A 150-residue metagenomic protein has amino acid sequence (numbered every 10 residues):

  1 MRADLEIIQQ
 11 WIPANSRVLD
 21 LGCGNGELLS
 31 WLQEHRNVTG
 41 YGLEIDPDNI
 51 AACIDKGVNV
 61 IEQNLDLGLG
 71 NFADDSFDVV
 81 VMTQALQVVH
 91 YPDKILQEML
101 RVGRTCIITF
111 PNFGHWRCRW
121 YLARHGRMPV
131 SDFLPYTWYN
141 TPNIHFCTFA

Functional and structural regions predicted by a protein language model:
M1-N15: Conserved alpha-helix/loop element of class I SAM-dependent methyltransferases that forms part of the SAM/SAH-binding
G22-G24: Class I SAM-dependent methyltransferase "Motif I" SAM/SAH-binding loop
G26-S30: Glycine-rich SAM-binding Motif I of class I
W31-G68: Class I SAM-dependent methyltransferase SAM/SAH-binding core
G68-D74: Short conserved loop adjoining the S-adenosyl-L-methionine
V79-H90: A short SAM/SAH-binding and catalytic strip from SAM-dependent methyltransferases
D93-E98, T105-A150: S-adenosyl-L-methionine-dependent methyltransferase catalytic module, highlighting the catalytic core
